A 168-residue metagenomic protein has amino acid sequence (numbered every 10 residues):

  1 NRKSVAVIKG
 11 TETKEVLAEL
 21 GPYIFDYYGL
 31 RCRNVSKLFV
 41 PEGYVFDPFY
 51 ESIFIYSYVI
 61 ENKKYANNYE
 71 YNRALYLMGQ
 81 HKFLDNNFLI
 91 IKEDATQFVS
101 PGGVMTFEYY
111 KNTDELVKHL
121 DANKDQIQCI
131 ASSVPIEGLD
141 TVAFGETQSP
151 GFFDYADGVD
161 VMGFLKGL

Functional and structural regions predicted by a protein language model:
N1-S100: ALDH superfamily catalytic-core signature
F54-V59, L84-L168: Conserved C-terminal structural/oligomerization subdomain of aldehyde/semialdehyde dehydrogenase
